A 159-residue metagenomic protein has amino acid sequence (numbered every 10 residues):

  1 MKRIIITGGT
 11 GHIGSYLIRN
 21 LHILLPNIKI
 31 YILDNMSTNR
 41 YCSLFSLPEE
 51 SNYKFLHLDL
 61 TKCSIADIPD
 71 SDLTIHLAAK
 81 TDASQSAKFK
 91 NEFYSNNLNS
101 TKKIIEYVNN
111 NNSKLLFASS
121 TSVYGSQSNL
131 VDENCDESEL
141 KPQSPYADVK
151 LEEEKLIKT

Functional and structural regions predicted by a protein language model:
M1-T159: N-terminal Rossmann-like NAD(P)+-binding domain of SDR-like oxidoreductases, especially those catalyzing
